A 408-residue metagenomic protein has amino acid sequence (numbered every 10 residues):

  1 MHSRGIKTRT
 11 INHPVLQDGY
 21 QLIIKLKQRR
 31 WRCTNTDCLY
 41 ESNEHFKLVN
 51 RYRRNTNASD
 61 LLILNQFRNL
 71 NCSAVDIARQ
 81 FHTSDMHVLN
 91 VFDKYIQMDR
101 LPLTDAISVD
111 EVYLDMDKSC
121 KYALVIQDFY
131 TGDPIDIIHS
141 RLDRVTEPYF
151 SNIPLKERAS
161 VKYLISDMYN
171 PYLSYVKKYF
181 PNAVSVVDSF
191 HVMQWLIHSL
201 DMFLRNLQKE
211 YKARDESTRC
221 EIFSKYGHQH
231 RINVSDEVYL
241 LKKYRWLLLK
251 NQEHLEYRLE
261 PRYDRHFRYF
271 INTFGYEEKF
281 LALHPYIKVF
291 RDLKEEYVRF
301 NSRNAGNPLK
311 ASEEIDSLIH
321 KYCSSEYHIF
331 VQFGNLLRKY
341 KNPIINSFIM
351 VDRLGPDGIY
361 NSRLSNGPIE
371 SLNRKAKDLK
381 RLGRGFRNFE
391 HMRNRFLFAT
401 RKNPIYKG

Functional and structural regions predicted by a protein language model:
R4-K7, I11-I107, E111-K118, R158-V161 (+1 more regions): Short, positively charged, Gly/Tyr-enriched micro-motifs that form contact patches at catalytic or ligand/partner
K27, R79-N90, Q97, Y130 (+3 more regions): Core catalytic machinery and nucleic-acid-binding channels of phosphodiester-processing enzymes
C33, I77, I107-V112, L164-D167 (+3 more regions): Short, conserved catalytic/metal-binding motifs centered on acidic residues
L48-N50, A159-V161, A183-V186, L207-K212: Short, polar/flexible loop-turn hinges at active-site or ligand-entry regions and domain interfaces
L64, F92, M116-K118, H139 (+3 more regions): Acidic/histidine-rich catalytic cores and adjacent linkers of DNA breakage/strand-transfer/modification proteins
N90-Y163, M168-Y175: RNase H-like nuclease fold core
A123-I126, Y179-A183, L200-R205: Short secondary-structure boundary/capping segments
V192-E216: Short alpha-helix plus adjacent loop in nuclease-associated cores
